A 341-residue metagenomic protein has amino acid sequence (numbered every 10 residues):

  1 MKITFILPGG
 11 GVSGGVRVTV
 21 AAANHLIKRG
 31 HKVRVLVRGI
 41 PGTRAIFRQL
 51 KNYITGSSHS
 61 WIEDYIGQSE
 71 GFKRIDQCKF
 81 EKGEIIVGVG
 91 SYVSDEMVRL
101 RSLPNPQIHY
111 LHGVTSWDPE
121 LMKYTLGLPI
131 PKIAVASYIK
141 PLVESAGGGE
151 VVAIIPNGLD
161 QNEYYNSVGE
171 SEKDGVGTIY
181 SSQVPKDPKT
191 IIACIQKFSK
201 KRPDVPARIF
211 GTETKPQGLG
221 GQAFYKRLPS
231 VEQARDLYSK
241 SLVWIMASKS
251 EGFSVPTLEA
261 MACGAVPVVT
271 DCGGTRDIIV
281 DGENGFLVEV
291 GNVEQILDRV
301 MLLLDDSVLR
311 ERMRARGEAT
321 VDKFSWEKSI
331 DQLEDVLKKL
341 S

Functional and structural regions predicted by a protein language model:
S116-K123, E144-S145, G149-K173: Acidic anion/phosphate-binding donor-loop and adjacent secondary structure in glycosyltransferase catalytic cores
I133-A134, S167-K186, I192-S199: Conserved donor-binding/catalytic core segment of Leloir-type glycosyltransferases
E213-R235: Nucleotide-activated donor-binding/catalytic signature segment of Leloir-type glycosyltransferases, i.e., the conserved
G218, C272-G282, F286-L287: Short acidic/histidine- and often glycine-rich active-site loop of Leloir-type glycosyltransferases that engages
K249: Aromatic "clamp/platform" in nucleotide-sugar-dependent glycosyltransferases that forms part of the donor/acceptor
V266-V269: Short hydrophobic beta-strand element within catalytic cores of glycosyltransferases and related nucleotide-activated
D281-G282, F286-V293, L302-S307: Conserved acidic donor-binding segment of nucleotide-sugar-dependent glycosyltransferases
Q295, L302, L309-K323, Q332-D335: A short, well-ordered alpha-helix in the C-terminal region of glycosyltransferases
